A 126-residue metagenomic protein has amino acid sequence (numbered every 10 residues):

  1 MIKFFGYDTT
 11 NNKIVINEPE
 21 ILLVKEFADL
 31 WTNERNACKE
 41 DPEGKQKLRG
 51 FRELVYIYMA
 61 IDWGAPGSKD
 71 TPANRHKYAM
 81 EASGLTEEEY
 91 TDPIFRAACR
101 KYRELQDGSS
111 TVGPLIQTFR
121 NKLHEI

Functional and structural regions predicted by a protein language model:
M1-K47: Leu/Val/Ala/Ile-rich N-terminal alpha-helices, chiefly Sec-type signal peptides and the beginnings
N11, A60-D62, A82, Q106: Generic alpha-helical secondary structure signal
I14-I16, F27-W31, L48-Y58, S83 (+3 more regions): Extended hydrophobic/Leu-rich segments
A28-E43, R75-H76, R100-S110: Short, charged, low-complexity loops and linkers
R35-Y78: Short, amphipathic alpha-helical "recognition" segments used to contact nucleic acids or chromatin
A73-T91: Short, basic interhelical loop/turn and adjoining N-cap of the next helix at nucleic-acid- or acidic-partner-contacting
E87-I126: Charged, helical or coil segments that form electrostatic protein-protein
